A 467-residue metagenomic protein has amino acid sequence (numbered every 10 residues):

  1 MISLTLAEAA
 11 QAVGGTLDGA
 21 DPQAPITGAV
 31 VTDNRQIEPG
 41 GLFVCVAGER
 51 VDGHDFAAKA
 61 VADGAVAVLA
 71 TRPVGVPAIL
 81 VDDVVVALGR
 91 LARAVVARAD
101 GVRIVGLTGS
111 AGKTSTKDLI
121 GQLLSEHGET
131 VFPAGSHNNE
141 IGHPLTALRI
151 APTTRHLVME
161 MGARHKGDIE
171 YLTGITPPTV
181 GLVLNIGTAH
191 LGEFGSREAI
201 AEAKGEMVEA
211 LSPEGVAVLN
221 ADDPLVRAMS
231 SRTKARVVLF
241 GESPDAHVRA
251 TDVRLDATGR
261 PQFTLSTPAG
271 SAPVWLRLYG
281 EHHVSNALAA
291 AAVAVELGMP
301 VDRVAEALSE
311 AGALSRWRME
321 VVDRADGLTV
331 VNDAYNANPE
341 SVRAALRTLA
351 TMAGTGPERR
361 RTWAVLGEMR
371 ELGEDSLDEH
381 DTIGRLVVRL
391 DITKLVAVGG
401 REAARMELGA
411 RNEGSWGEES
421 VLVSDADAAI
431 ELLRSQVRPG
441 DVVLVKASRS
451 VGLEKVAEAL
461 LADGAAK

Functional and structural regions predicted by a protein language model:
S3-T108, S115-E126, I141, L148 (+4 more regions): Short, basic phosphate-binding NTP loop
A9, G41, A60, L91 (+14 more regions): Residue-level signal for inorganic ion chemistry
T16, A70-G75, V180-T329, T351 (+4 more regions): Acidic, Mg2+-coordinating active-site environments of NTP-dependent enzymes
E49-V51, S315, A334-S415, A466-K467: Active-site beta-alpha connecting loops in nucleotide-dependent enzymes
A57, V61-A62, T173-G174, A350 (+1 more regions): Non-catalytic positions within long, well-ordered alpha-helices that form the structural scaffold/packing of enzyme
A87-A221, L225-T233, S435, E458-A466: Phosphate-binding loop of NTP-binding sites
L107, K113, R316-E320, V342 (+3 more regions): ATP-dependent carboxylate/acyl-activation modules
G128-G135, F240-E242, G417-V421: Conserved RecA-like helicase motor-core motifs
